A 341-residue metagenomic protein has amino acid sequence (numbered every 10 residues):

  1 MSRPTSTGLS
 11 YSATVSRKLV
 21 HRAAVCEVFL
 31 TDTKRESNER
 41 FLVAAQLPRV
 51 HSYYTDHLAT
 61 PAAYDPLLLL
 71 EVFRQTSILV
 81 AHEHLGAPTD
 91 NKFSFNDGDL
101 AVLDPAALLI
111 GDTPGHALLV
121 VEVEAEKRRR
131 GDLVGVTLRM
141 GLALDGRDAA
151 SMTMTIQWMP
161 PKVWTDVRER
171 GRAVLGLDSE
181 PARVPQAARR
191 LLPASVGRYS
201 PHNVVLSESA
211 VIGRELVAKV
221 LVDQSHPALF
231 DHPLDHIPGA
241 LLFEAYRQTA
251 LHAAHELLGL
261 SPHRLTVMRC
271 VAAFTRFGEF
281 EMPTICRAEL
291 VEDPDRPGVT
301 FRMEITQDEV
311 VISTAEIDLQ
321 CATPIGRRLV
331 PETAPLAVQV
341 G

Functional and structural regions predicted by a protein language model:
M1-P61, M159-P233, P331-G341: Non-catalytic linker/capping segments at the edges of enzyme domains
S2-T7, L118-Q186, E289-G341: HotDog/MaoC-like acyl-thioester-processing domains
V25-R35, G98-A107, E122-K127, S200-V211 (+2 more regions): Short amphipathic beta-strand and strand-loop transition segments with alternating hydrophobic
R35-E39, L69, K92-S94, G111-A117 (+6 more regions): Solvent-exposed loop and beta-edge segments used for protein-protein assembly and interaction
F41-K92, L221-L257: Hot-dog-fold acyl-thioester-processing enzymes
L68, I78, H82-S94, R130-V136 (+7 more regions): Extended intrinsically disordered, low-complexity coil regions enriched in Ser, Thr, Gly, Ala and often Pro
L79-E122, A250-E289: Hydrophobic beta-strand-centered segment that forms part of the acyl-chain substrate-binding groove
G135-T137, A228-P233, P238, L242 (+6 more regions): C-terminal beta-sandwich interaction modules and adjacent acidic, Ser/Thr/Pro/Gly-rich low-complexity tails used
